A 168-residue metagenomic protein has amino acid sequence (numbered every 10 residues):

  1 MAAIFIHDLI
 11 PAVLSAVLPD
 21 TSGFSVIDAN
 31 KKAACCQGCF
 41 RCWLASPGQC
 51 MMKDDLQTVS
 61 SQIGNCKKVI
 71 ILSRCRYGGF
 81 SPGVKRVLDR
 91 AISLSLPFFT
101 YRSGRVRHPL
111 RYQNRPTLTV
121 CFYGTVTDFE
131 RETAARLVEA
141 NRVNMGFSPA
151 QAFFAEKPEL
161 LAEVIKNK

Functional and structural regions predicted by a protein language model:
M1-V69, S73-L96, V143, L160-K168: N-terminal beta1-alpha1-beta2 submodule of the flavodoxin-like/Rossmannoid cofactor-binding fold
F5-I10, Y123-V126, F154-E156: Structural motif
D55-T58, G104-H108: A generic local structural motif
C75-Y77, G124-F129: Short histidine/acidic/glycine/proline-rich micro-motifs that form metal- and phosphate-coordinating active-site loops
A91-V106, F147-A152: Short, acidic/small-residue loops that bind anionic groups at enzyme active sites
P109-R115: Short, conserved loop/helix-junction motifs that constitute active-site signature segments in enzyme catalytic cores
T117-T119: N-terminal alpha-helical interaction blocks
T127-K168: Glycine-rich phosphate/pyrophosphate-binding loop and the adjoining helix
